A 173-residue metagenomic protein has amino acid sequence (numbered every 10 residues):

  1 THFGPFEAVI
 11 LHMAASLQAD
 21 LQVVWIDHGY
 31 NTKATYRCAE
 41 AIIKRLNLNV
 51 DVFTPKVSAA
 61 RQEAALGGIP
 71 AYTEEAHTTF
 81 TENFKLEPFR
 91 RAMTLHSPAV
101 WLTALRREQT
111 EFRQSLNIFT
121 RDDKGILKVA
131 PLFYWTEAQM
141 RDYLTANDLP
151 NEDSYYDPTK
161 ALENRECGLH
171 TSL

Functional and structural regions predicted by a protein language model:
T1-L173: Nucleotide-activated chemistry modules centered on ATP-dependent adenylation/adenylyltransferase
